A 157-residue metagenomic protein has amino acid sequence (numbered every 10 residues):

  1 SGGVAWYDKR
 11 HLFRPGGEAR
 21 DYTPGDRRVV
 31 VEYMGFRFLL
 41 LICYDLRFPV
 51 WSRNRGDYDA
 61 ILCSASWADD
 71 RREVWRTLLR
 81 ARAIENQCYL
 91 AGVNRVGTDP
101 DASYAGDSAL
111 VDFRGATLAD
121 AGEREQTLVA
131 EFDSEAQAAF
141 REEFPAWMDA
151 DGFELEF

Functional and structural regions predicted by a protein language model:
S1-G2, V29-V31, S108-L110, L128-A130: Short beta-strand scaffold segments in enzyme catalytic cores
S1-W6, S103-Y104, A116-A119, A138-F140: Short, well-ordered strand-loop elements centered on a beta-strand within folded domains, enriched for acidic residues
G2-G56, D70-T77, A139-A146, E156-F157: Active-site catalytic loop in hydrolytic enzyme cores
K9, Y33, F113, E123 (+1 more regions): Active-site donor-binding loop signature of nucleotide-sugar glycosyltransferases
R14, A19, L40, P100 (+3 more regions): A broad, structure-centric signal for solvent-exposed, well-ordered loop/edge residues that line or flank functional
L46-L128: CN hydrolase (nitrilase-like) catalytic-core segments centered on the catalytic cysteine and neighboring Lys/Glu
E125, F132-E154: Acidic, His/Gly-rich catalytic cores of divalent-metal-dependent hydrolytic chemistry
